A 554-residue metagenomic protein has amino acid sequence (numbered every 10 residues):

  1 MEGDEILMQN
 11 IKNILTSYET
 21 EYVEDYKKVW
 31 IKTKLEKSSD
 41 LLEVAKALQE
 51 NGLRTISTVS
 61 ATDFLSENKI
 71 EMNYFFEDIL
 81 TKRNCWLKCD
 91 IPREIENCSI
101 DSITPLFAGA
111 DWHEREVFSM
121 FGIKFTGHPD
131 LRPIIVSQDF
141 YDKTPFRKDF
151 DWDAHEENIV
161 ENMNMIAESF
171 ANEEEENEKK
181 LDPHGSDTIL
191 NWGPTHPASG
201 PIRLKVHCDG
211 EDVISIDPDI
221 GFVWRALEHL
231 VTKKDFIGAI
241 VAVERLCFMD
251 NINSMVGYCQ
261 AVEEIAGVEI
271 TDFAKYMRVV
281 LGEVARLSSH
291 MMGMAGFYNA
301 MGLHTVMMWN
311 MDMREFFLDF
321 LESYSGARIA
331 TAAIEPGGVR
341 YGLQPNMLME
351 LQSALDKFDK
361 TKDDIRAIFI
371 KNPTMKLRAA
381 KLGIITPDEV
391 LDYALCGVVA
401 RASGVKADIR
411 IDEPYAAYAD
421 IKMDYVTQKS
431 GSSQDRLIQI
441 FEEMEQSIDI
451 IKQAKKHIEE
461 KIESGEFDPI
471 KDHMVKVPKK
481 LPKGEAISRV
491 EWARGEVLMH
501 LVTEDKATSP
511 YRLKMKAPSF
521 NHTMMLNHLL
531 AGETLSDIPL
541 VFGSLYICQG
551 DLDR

Functional and structural regions predicted by a protein language model:
M1-D212, K371, M375-L377, K381-L382 (+4 more regions): Terminal low-complexity/charged segments
E2-N10, K143, M163-P201, H207-R554: Active-site bordering "gate/hinge" segments that shape substrate access to catalytic or cofactor-binding pockets
